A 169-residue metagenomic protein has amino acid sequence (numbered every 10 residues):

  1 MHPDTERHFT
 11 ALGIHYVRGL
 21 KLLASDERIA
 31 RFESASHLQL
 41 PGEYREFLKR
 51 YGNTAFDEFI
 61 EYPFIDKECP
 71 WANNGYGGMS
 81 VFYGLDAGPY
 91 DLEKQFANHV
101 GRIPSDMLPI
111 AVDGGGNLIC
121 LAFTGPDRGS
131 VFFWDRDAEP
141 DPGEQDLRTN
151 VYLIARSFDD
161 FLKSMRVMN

Functional and structural regions predicted by a protein language model:
M1-N117, R166-N169: A surface-exposed partner-binding patch
H8, L121, G143-V151, V167-N169: Low-complexity, flexible helical/coil segments
A55, F59, W134-D141: Short regulatory "switch" loops immediately downstream of catalytic or recognition motifs within protein catalytic
P63, A111, A122, F132-W134: Residues in well-ordered beta-strands of folded domains
G115, P126, A138: Short, glycine-/Ser/Thr-/acidic-enriched flexible segments
N117-F123: Short, surface-exposed beta-strand/loop micro-motifs that present aromatic residues
D127-V131: A short alpha->loop->secondary-structure connector
D137-L162: Compact, glycine/acidic-enriched structural inserts
